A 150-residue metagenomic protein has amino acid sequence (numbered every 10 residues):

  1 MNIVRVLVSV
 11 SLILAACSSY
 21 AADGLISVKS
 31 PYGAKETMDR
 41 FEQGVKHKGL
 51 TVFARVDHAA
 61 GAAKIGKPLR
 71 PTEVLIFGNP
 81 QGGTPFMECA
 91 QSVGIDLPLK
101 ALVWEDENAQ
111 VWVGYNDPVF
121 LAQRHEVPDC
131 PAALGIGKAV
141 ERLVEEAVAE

Functional and structural regions predicted by a protein language model:
M1-V8: Bacterial N-terminal signal peptides that target proteins for export
A16-S18: N-terminal signal peptide c-region/cleavage motif recognized by signal peptidases
Y20-G49, E145-E146: Terminal, regulation- and interaction-focused segments at domain boundaries
P31-E36, F53, C130-L134: Soluble non-cytosolic domains of exported or imported proteins
E42, K46, T51-L99, V103: Compact, glycine-rich, soluble single-domain proteins
K100-E126, C130: Beta-strand/loop substructures that line and gate deep hydrophobic ligand-binding cavities in soluble
P118-E150: C-terminal partner/receptor-binding element of secreted or periplasmic proteins
